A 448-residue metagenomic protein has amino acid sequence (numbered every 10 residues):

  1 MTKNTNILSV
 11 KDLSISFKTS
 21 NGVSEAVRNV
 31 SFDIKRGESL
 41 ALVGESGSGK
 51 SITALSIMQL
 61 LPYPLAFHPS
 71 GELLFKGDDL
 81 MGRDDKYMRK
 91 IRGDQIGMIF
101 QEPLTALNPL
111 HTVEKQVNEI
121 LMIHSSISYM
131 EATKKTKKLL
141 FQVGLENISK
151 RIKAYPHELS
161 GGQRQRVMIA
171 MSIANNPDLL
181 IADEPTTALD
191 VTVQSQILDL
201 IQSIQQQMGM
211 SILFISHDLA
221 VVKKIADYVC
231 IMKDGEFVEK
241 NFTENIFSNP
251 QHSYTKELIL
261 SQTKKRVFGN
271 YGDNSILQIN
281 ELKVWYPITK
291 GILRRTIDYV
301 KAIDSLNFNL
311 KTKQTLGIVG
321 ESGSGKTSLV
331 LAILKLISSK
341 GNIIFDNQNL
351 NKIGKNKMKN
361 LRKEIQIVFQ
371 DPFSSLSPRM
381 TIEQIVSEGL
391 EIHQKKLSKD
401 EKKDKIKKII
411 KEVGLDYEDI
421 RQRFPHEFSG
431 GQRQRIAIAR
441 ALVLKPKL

Functional and structural regions predicted by a protein language model:
V43-G44, V319-G320: The feature captures the beta-strand-to-loop junction immediately N-terminal to the Walker
H68-D79, G341-L350, L361: Conserved ABC transporter NBD signature motif
D85, L139-H157, S248, K396 (+2 more regions): Conserved ABC nucleotide-binding domain
G93, H157, N175, L444: Conserved signature/switch motifs of ABC ATPase nucleotide-binding domains
V222-K224: A short, surface-exposed alpha-helical micro-motif characterized by mixed small hydrophobic and charged/polar residues
Y228, K240: Short, glycine/charged-rich "phosphate-handling" switch motifs in NTP-dependent and phosphotransfer domains
